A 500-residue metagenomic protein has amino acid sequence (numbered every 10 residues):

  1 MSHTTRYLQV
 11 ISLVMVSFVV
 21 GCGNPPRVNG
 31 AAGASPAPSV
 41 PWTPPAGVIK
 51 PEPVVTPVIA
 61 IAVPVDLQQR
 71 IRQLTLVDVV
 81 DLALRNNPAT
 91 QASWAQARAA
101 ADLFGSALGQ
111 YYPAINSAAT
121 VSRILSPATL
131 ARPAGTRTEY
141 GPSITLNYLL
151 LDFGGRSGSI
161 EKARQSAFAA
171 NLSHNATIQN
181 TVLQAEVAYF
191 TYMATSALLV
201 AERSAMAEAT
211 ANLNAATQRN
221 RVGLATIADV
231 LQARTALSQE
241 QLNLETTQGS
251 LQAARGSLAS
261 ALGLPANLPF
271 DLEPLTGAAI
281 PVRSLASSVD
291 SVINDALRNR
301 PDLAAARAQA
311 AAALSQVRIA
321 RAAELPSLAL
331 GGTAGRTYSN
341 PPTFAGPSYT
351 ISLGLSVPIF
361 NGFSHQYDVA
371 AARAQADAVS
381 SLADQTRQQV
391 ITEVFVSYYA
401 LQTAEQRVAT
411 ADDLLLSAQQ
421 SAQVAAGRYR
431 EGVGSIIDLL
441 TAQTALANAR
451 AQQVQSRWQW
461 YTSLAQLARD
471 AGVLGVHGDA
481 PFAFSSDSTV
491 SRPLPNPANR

Functional and structural regions predicted by a protein language model:
S2-L82, Q248-D295, A468-R500: Terminal intrinsically disordered/low-complexity segments used for targeting and assembly
G23, L172, A176-D295, A400 (+5 more regions): Periplasmic alpha-helical coiled-coil/stalk elements that build and connect Gram-negative outer-membrane
A62-R72, A118-Y148, L272-S288, R318 (+3 more regions): Small/polar, glycine/serine/threonine/aspartate-rich low-complexity segments that form flexible
D81-Q91, R98-P113, I144-K162, L172-Q179 (+8 more regions): A glycine-/polar-enriched beta->alpha junction
E139-G141, V187, Q232, S348-T350 (+1 more regions): Transmembrane beta-barrel architecture of outer-membrane proteins
T247, P301, A308, S456: Metallo-beta-lactamase
L355, A372, V379, L401-A404 (+9 more regions): Hydrophobic, well-ordered secondary-structure elements that form the walls of internal hydrophobic environments
